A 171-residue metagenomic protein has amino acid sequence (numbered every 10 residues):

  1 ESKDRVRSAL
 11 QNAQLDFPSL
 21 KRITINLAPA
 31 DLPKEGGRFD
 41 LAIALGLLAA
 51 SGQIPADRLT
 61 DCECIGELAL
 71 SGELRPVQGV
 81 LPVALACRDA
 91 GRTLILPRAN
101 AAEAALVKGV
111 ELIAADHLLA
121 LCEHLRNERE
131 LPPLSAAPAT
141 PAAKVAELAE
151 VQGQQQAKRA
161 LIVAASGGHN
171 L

Functional and structural regions predicted by a protein language model:
E1-L171: Peripheral, non-AAA+ core regions of ATP-driven protein-machinery
